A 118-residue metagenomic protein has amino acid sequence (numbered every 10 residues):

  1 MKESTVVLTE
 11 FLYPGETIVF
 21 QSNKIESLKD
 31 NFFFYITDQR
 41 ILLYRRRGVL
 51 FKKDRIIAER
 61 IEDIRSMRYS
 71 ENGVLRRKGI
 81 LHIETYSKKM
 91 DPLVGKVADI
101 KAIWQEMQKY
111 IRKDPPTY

Functional and structural regions predicted by a protein language model:
M1-I36, A102, D114-Y118: Anionic N-terminal interaction surfaces
K24-F33, T37-I80, E84: Phosphoinositide-binding peripheral membrane targeting modules
M67, E106-K113: Conserved short hydrophobic interaction patches
L81-T85, E106-K109: Cytosol/matrix-facing juxtamembrane amphipathic, basic-hydrophobic segments adjacent to a transmembrane helix
T85-I103: Canonical phosphoinositide-binding patch of PH/PH-like domains
